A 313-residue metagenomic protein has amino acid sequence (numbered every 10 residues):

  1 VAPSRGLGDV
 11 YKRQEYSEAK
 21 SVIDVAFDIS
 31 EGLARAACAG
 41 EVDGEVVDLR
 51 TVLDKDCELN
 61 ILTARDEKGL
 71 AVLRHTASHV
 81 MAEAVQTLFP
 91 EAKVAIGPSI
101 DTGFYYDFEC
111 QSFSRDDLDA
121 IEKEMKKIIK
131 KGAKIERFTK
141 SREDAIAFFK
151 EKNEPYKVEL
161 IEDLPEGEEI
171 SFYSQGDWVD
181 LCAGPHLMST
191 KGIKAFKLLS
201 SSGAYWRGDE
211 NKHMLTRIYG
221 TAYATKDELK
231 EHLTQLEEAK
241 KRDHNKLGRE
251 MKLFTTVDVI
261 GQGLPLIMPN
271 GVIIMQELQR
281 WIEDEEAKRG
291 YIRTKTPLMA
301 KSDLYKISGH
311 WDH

Functional and structural regions predicted by a protein language model:
V1-Y11: Single conserved hydrophobic/aromatic residue that forms the stacking wall/gate of nucleotide- or nucleobase-binding
G8-D9, E41, Y173, L181: A general beta-strand register signal
K12, E41-G44, E109: Short strand-turn-strand beta-turns centered on an Asx-Gly dipeptide
K12-K20: Short, contiguous acidic and Ser/Thr-rich linear segments
K20-G32: Short amphipathic, charge-patterned alpha-helical segments
A26-I29, A71-L88, Q276-I282, E286: Active/ligand-binding-proximal structured segments within catalytic/core domains that scaffold catalytic residues
A37-T51: Short acidic beta-strand-loop surface patches of small beta-rich interaction domains
D54-V72, K93-G97, Y105-H313: Auxiliary tRNA-acceptor-end handling modules of aminoacyl-tRNA synthetases
